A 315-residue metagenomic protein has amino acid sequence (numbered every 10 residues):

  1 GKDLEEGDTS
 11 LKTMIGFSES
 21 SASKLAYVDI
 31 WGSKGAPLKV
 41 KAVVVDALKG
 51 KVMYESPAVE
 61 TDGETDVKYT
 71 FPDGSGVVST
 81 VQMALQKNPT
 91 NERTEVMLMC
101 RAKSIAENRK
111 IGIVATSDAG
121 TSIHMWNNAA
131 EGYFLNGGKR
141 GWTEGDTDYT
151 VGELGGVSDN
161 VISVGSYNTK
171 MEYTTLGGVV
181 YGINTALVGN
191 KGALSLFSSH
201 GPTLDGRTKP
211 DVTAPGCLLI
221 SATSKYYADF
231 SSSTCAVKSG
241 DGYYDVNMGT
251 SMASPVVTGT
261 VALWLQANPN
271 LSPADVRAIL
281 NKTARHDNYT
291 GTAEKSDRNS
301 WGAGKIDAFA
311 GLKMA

Functional and structural regions predicted by a protein language model:
G1-A315: Loop-rich non-cytosolic ectodomains and luminal regions
